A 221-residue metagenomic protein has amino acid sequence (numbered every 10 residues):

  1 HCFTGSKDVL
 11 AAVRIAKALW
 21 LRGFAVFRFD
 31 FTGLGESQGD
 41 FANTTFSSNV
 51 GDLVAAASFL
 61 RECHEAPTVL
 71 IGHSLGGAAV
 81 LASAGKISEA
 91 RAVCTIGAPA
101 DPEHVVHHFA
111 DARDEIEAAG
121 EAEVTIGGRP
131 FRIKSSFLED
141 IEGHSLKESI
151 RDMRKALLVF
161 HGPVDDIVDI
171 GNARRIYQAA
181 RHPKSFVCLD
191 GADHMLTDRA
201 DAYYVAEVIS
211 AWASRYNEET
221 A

Functional and structural regions predicted by a protein language model:
T4-A16, F31, G171: The serine-hydrolase catalytic nucleophile loop
K7, L34-E65: Catalytic nucleophile-loop/oxyanion-hole region of alpha/beta-hydrolase and closely related hydrolase-like folds
A12, K155, D169-Q178, D201: Short alpha-helix in the alpha/beta-hydrolase fold that links the catalytic acid
A16-Q38: Conserved alpha/beta-hydrolase
S88-S136: Hydrolase active-site cap/lid region
D152-R154, V159-H161, D165: Short beta-strand/loop motif that positions the catalytic acidic residue of the alpha/beta-hydrolase fold
V164-V168, M195: Acidic catalytic loop of the alpha/beta-hydrolase fold
A192-V205: Catalytic histidine-centered segment of alpha/beta-hydrolase-like enzymes
